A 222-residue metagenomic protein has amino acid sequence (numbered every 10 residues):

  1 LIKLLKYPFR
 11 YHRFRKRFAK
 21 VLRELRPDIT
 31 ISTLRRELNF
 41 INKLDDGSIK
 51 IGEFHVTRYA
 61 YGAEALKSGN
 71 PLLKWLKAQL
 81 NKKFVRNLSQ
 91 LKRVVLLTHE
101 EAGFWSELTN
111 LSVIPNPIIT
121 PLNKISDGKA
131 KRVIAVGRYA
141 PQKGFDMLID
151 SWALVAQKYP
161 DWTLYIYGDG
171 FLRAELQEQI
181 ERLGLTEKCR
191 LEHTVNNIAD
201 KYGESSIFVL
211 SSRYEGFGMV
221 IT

Functional and structural regions predicted by a protein language model:
I2-L5, G52-Q79: Acceptor-binding helix/loop patch of EC 2.4 sugar-transfer enzymes, predominantly nucleotide-sugar-dependent
K16-K20, L73-V94: Membrane-proximal helix-turn-helix segments that form the acceptor-binding/catalytic region of lipid-linked
S32-E37, F54: Short His-centered aromatic/hydrophobic patch
E100, P117: Carbohydrate-associated surface elements
K131, A135-L154, P160, F171-Q177 (+1 more regions): A conserved mid-protein helix/loop that constitutes part of the nucleotide-sugar donor-binding site
A174, N196-S205: Short acidic alpha-helix that forms the nucleotide-activated donor recognition element in Leloir-type transferases
T194, R213: Aromatic "clamp/platform" in nucleotide-sugar-dependent glycosyltransferases that forms part of the donor/acceptor
